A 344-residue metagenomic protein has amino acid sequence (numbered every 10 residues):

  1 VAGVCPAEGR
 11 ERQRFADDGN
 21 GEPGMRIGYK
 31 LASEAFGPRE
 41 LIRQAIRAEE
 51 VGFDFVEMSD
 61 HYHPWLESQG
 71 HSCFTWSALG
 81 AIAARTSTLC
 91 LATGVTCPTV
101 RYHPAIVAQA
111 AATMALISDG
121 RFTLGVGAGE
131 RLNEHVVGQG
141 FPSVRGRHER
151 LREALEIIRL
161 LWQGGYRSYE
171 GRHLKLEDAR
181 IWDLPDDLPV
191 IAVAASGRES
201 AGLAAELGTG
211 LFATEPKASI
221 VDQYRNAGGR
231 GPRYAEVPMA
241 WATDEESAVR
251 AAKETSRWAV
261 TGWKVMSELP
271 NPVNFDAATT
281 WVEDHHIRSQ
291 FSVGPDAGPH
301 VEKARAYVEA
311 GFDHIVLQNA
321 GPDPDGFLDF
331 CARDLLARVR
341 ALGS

Functional and structural regions predicted by a protein language model:
V1-V4: Hydrophobic alpha-helical signal/anchor motif
P6-S344: Active-site-adjacent structural elements that line small-molecule/cofactor binding pockets in enzymes
